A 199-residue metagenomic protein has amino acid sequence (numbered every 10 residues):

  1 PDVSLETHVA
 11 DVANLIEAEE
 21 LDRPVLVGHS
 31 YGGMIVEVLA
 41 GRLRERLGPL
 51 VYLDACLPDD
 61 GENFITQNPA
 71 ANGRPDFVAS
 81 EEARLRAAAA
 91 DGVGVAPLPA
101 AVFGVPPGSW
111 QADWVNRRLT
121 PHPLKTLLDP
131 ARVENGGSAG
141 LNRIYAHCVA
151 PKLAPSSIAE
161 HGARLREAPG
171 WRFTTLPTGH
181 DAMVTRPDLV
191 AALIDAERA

Functional and structural regions predicted by a protein language model:
P1-V25, G41-R42, F64-P69, G73 (+1 more regions): Active-site loop/oxyanion-hole signature of alpha/beta-hydrolase fold enzymes
V27-G32, V36: Gly/Ala-rich beta-loop-alpha elbow adjacent to hydrolase catalytic centers
E37-G41, A191: Short, hydrophobic alpha-helix immediately C-terminal to the catalytic nucleophile
G41, R46-L47, V51-A89, G94-A96 (+2 more regions): Flexible "cap/lid" loop of the alpha/beta hydrolase fold
R117-G136: Active-site nucleophile elbow and catalytic-triad environment of alpha/beta-hydrolase enzymes
S138-R143, A168-W171: Short, proline-enriched alpha-helix->beta-strand connector loops that line the catalytic pocket of alpha/beta-hydrolase
V149-V184, L193-E197: Conserved loop-alpha-helix segment in the C-terminal half of the alpha/beta-hydrolase fold that carries the catalytic
